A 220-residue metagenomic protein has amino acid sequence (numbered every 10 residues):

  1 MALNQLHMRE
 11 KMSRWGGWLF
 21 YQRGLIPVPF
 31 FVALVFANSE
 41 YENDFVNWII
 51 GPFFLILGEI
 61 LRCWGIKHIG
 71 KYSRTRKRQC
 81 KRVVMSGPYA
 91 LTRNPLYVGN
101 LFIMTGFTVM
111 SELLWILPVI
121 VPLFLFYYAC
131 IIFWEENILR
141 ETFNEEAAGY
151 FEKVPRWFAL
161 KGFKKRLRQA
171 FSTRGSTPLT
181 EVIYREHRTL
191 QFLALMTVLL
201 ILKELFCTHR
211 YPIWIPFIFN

Functional and structural regions predicted by a protein language model:
M1-Y89, L101-N220: Membrane-anchoring alpha-helices and their flanking helix-loop junctions
T92: Conserved SAM-binding loop
L96: Aromatic (Trp/Tyr) and acidic
